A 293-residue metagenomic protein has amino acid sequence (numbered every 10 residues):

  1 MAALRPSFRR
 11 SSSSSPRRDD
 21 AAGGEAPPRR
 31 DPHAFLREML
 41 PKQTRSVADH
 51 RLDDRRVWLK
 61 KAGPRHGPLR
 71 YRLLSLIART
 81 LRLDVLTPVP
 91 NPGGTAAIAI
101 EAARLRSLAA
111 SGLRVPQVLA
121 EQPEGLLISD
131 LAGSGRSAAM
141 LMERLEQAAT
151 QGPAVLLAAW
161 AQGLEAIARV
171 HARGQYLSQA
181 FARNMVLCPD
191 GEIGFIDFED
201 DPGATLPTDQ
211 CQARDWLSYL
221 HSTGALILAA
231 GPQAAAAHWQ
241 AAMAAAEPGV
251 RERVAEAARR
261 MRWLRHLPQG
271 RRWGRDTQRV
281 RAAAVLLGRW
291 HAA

Functional and structural regions predicted by a protein language model:
A2-S46: Juxta-kinase regulatory segment immediately upstream of eukaryotic protein kinase catalytic domains
S46-A97: ATP-binding glycine-rich loop module of kinase domains
R79, G93-A97, R106-A109, L113-A159: Conserved structural core of kinase catalytic domains
L108, A166-V170: Conserved hydrophobic alpha-helix
A172-A182: Catalytic-loop of the protein kinase fold
N184-F195: Conserved protein kinase catalytic/activation segment
C188, F198-A293: C-lobe/activation-segment region of protein kinase-like
